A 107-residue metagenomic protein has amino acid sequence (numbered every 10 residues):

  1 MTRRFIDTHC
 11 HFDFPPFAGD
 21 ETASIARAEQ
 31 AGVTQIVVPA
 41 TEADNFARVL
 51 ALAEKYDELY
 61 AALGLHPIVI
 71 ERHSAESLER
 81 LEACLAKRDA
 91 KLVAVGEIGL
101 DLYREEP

Functional and structural regions predicted by a protein language model:
M1-P107: Mid-domain alpha/beta scaffold segments of enzyme catalytic cores
